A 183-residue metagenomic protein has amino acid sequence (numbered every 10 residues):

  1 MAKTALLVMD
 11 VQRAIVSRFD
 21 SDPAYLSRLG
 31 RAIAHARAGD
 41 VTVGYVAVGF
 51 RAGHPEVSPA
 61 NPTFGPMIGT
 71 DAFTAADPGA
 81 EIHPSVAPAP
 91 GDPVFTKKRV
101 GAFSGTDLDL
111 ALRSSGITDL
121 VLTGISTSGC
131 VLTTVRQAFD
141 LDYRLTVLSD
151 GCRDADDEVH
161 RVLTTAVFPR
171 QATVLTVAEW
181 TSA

Functional and structural regions predicted by a protein language model:
M1-A5, R31-G39, F64-A183: Active-site-adjacent betaalpha module
A5-Q12: Acidic-leg catalytic submotif of subtilisin-like serine proteases
V11, V48-F50, D150: Active-site loop/turn elements of alpha/beta-hydrolase fold enzymes, especially the short glycine-/histidine-rich
Q12-R18: Short acidic, Gly/Ser-rich segments with clustered Asp/Glu that frequently serve as metal-coordination loops in enzyme
F19-A36: …and closely analogous acidic/polar surface helices at protein-protein or active-site interfaces in A-domain-like
A36-P55: Von Willebrand factor
E56-T63: Short, flexible, mixed-charge acidic loops at enzyme active sites
